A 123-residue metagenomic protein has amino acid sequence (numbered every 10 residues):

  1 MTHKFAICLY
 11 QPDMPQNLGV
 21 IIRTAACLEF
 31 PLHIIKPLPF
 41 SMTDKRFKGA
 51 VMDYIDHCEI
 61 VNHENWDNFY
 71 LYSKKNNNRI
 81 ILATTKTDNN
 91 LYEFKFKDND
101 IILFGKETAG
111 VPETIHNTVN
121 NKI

Functional and structural regions predicted by a protein language model:
M1-I123: Post-transcriptional modification and biogenesis factors for structured RNAs of the translation apparatus
